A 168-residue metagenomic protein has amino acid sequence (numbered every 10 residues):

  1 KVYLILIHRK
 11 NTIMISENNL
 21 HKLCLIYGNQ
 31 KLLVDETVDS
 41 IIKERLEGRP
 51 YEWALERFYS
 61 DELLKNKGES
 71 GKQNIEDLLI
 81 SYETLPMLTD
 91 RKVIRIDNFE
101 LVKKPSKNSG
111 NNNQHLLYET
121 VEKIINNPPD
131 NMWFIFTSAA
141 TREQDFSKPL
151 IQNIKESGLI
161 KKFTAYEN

Functional and structural regions predicted by a protein language model:
L4-L6: Short hydrophobic targeting helices and cationic amphipathic motifs that mediate membrane/organellar targeting
S16-C24, L32-N168: Non-catalytic interfacial helical region
Y27: Residues at the beta-strand->loop junction immediately N-terminal to the Walker
